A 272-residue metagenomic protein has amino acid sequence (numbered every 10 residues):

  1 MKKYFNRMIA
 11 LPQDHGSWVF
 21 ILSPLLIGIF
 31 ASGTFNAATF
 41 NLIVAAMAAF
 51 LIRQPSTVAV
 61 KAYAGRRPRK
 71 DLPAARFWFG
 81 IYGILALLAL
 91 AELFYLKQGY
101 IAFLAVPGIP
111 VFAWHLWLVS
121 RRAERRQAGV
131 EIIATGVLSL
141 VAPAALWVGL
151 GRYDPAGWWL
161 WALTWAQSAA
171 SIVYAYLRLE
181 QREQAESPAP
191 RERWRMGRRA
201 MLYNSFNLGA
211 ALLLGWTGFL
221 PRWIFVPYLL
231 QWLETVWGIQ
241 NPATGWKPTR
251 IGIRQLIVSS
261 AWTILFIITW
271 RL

Functional and structural regions predicted by a protein language model:
M1-L93: N-terminal topogenic module of multi-pass integral membrane proteins
K2-V19, R67-A75, L116-G136, A185-M201 (+1 more regions): Interhelical loop and helix-boundary elements at the membrane-water interface of polytopic inner-membrane proteins
P24, L160-A169, M196-L272: Alpha-helical transmembrane segments of multi-pass membrane proteins
L26-I43, L90-L104, L140-W161, A211-I224 (+1 more regions): Helix-coil boundary and interhelical linker segments in multi-pass alpha-helical membrane proteins
A37, N41, F77-W114, N204-P242: Transmembrane helix-loop-helix
A48-V58, A113-S120, W165-Q181, L229-N241: Transmembrane alpha-helical segments that form the membrane-embedded catalytic/substrate-channel core of multi-pass
L87-E92, Y100, A105-A145: Intramembrane alpha-helical segments
I132-L220: Generic multipass alpha-helical transmembrane bundles of integral membrane proteins
